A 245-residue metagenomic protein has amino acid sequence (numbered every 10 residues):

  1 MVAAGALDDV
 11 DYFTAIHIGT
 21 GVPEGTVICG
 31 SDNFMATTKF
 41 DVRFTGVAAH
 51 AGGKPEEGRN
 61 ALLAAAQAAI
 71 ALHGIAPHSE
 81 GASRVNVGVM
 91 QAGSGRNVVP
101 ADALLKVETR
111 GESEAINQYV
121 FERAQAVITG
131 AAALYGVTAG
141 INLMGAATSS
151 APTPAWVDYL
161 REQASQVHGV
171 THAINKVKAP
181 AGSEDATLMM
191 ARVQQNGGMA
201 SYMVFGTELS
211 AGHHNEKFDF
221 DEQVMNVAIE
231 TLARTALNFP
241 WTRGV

Functional and structural regions predicted by a protein language model:
M1-V89, S94-V99: Histidine/acidic-residue-rich, glycine-tolerant segments that coordinate divalent metal ions
L62-V245: Metal-dependent amide/peptide-bond hydrolase catalytic core, centered on the "pita-bread" metallohydrolase fold
